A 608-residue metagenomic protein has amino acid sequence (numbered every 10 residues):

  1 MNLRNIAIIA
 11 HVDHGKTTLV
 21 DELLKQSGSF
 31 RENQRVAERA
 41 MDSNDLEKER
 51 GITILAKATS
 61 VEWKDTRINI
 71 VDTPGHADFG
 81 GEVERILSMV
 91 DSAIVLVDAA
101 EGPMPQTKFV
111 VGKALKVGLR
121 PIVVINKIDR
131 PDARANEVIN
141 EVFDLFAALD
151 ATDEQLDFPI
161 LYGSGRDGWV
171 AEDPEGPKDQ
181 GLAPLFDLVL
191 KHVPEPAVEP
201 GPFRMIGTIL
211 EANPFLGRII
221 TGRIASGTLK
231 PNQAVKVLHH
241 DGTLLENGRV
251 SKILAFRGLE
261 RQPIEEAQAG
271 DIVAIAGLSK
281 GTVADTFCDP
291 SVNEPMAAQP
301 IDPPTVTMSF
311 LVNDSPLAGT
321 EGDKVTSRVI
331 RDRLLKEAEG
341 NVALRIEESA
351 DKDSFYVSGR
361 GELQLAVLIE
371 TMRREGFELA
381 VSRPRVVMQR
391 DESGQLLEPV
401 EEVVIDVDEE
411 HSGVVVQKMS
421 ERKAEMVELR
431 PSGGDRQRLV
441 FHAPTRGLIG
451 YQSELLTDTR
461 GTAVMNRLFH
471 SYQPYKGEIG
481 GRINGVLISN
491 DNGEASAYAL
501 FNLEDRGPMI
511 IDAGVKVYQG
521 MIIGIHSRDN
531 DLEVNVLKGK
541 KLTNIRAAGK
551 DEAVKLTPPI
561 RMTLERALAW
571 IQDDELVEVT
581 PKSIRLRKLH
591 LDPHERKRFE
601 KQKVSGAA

Functional and structural regions predicted by a protein language model:
M1-V97, E101, E141, L210: P-loop NTPase switch module centered on the Walker A-proximal segment
L3-G15, A77, P103-G112, G118-I122 (+11 more regions): Conserved structured catalytic cores and adjacent interaction surfaces of nucleotide-binding/hydrolyzing enzymes
V36-R39, L149-L161, P196-I206, G242-F256 (+8 more regions): Interdomain boundary/hinge elements
R120, R130-L190: Canonical P-loop GTPase G-domain recognition
R166, D179-T221, A225-L229, K476-V486 (+1 more regions): Accessory interdomain/linker segments of ATP-dependent helicases and helicase-like nucleic-acid enzymes that mediate
R204-M308, A318-T320, R331, N484 (+3 more regions): Conserved nucleotide-binding/hydrolysis modules and their immediate coupling elements across P-loop/ASCE NTPase motors
F256, R261-I264, L397, A443 (+3 more regions): Long insertion/accessory domains within large nucleic-acid-processing enzymes
S315-E339, A553, T557-P559: A short, contiguous, amphipathic alpha-helix enriched in charged residues
